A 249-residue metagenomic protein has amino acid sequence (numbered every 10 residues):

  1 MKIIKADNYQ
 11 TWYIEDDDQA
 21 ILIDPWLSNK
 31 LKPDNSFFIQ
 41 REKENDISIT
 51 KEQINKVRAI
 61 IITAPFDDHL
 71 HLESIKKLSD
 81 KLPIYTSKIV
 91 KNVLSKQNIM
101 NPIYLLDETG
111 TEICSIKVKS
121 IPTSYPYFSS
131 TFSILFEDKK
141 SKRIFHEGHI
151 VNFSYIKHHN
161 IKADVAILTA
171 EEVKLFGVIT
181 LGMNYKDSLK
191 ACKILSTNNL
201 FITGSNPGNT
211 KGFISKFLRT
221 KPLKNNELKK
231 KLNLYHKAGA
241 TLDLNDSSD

Functional and structural regions predicted by a protein language model:
M1-E44, N209, S215-K216, D246-S248: Zn-dependent metallo-beta-lactamase
A6-D17, E112-V165, M183-D187: Catalytic core of the metallo-beta-lactamase
N8-Q10, S28-K30, P65-L70, K91-L94 (+5 more regions): Active-site environment of divalent metal-dependent phosphoester hydrolases
Q19-I61, E73-S74, V151-I161: Pre-active-site segment of Zn-dependent metallo-hydrolases
L22-D24, V57-L70, Y85-S87, I144-I150 (+3 more regions): Active-site neighborhood of phospho(di)ester-bond hydrolases with catalytic His/Asp-centered motifs
D46-T111: Active-site HxH/HxHxD metal-binding segment of metal-dependent hydrolases
T86-S141, N233-D249: Metallo-beta-lactamase
I89, F153-D246: Cap/insert and terminal regions of metallo-dependent hydrolase folds
